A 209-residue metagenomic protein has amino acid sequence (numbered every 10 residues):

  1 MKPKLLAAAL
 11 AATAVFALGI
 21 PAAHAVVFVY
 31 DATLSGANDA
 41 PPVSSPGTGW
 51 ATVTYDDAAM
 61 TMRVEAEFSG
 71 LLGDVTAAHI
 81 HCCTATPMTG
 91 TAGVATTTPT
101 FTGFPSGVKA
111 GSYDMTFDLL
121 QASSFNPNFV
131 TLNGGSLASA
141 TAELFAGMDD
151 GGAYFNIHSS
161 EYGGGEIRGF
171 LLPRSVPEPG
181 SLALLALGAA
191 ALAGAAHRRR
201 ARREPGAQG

Functional and structural regions predicted by a protein language model:
M1-A9: Bacterial N-terminal signal peptides that target proteins for export
L5, A23, P179-S181: Intrinsically disordered, low-complexity segments enriched in proline/serine/threonine
A8-L10, V15, A140, P177-P179: Short, functionally important structural connectors and interaction interfaces within domains
V15-A22: C-terminal segment of classical bacterial N-terminal signal peptides
H24-S175: N-terminal leader/targeting pre-sequences
E178-H197: A short, hydrophobic C-terminal helix/tail in secreted or cell-surface proteins
A193-G209: C-terminal membrane-anchoring or membrane-association module
